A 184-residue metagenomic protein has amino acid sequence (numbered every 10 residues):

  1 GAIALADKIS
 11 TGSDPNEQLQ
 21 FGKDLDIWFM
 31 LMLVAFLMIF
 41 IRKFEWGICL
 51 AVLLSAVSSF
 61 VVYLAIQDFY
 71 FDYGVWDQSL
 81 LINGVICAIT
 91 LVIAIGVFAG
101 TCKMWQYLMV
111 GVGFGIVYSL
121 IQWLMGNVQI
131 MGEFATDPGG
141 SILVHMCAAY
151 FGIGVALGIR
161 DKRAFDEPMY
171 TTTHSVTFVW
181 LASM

Functional and structural regions predicted by a protein language model:
G1-M184: Hydrophobic alpha-helical transmembrane bundles of multi-pass membrane proteins
